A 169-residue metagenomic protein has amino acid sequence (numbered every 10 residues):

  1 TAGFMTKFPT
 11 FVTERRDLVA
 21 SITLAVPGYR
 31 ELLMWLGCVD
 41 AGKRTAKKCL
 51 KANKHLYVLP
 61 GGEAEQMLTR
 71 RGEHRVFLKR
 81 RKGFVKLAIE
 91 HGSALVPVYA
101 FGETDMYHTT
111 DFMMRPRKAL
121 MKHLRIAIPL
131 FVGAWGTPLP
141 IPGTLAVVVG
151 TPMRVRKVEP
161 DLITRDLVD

Functional and structural regions predicted by a protein language model:
T1-A52, G62-R80: Catalytic core of membrane glycerolipid acyltransferases/transacylases, capturing the structured, soluble-facing
K48-D169: Non-catalytic C-terminal accessory region of glycerolipid acyltransferases and related lyso-lipid remodeling enzymes
